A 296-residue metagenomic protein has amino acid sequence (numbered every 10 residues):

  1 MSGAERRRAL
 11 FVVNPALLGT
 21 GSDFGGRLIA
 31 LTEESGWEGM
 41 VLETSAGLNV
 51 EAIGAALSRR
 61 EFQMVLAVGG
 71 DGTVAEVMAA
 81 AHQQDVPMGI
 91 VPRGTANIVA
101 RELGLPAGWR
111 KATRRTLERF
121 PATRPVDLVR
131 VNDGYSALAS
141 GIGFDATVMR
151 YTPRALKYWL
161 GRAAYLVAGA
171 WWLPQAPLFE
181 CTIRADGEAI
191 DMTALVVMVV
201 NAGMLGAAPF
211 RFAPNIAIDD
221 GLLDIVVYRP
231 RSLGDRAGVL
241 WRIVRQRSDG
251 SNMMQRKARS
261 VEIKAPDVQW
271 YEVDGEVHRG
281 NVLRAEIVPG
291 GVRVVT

Functional and structural regions predicted by a protein language model:
M1-V65, A75, Q83, K111-T113: ATP/NTP phosphate-donor binding region
R8, Y135, E180-T182, A189 (+6 more regions): Structural motif
V12, S22, S35, T44 (+2 more regions): Catalytic core of DAGKc-family lipid kinases
P15, V68-G70, V91-R93: Glycine-rich beta-strand-to-loop/alpha-helix junction loops that act as flexible
G72-V77, I98: Short glycine/serine/threonine-rich phosphate/pyrophosphate-binding segments that cradle anionic phosphate groups
G141, D145, M198-P214, V277: Glycine-rich phosphate/pyrophosphate-binding beta-alpha loops
L156-A164, M204-L233: Gly/Ser/Thr-rich active-site loops/lids in small-molecule metabolic enzymes that frequently grip phosphoryl groups
A185, A217, V227-T296: ATP/nucleoside-binding phosphotransfer catalytic cores, i.e., glycine-rich phosphate-binding loops
